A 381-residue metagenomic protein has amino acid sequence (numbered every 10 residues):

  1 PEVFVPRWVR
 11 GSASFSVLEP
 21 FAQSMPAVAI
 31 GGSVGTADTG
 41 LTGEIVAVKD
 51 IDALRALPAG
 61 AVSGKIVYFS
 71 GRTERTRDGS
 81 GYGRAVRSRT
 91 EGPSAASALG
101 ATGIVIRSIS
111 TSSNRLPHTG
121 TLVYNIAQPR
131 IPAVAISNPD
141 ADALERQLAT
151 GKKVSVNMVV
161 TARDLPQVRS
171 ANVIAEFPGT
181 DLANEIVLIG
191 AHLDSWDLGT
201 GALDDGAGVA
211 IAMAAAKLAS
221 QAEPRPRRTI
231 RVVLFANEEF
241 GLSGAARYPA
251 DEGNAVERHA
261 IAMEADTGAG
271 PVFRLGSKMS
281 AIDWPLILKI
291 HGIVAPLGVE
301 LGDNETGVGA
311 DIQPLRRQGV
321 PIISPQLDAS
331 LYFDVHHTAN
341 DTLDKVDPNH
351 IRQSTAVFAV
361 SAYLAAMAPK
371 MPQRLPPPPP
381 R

Functional and structural regions predicted by a protein language model:
P1-I66, G71-D78: Noncatalytic luminal/extracellular "stalk/propeptide" segments of secretory-pathway proteins
L18-S24, I131-I136, A141-D142, L182 (+2 more regions): Metal-dependent peptidase/peptidase-like ectodomains
S24-A59, L122-A202, A214-R227: Soluble metallo-hydrolase cores and metallopeptidase-like ectodomains found primarily in the secretory/periplasmic
G32, G43-V48, R77-P93, P129-V134 (+6 more regions): Second-shell loop/turn segments in exported
A47, I66-S70, T102-R107, A133-A135 (+9 more regions): Structural recognition of the beta-strand scaffold that forms the well-ordered cores of secreted hydrolase catalytic
A59-A61, K65-R87, P93, G103 (+3 more regions): Catalytic-core environment of secreted peptidases
P93-G100, R316: Non-catalytic positions within long, well-ordered alpha-helices that form the structural scaffold/packing of enzyme
K217, Q221, F333-R381: His/Asp/Glu-rich mid-to-C-terminal helical/loop segments that flank catalytic regions of hydrolases
